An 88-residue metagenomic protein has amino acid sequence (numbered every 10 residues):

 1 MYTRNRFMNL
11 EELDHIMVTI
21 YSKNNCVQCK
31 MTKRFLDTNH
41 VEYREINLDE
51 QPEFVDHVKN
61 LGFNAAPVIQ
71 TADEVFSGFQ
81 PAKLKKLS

Functional and structural regions predicted by a protein language model:
T3-N39: Local sequence-structure signature of Cys/Sec-based thiol-disulfide redox active-site neighborhoods
D14, V55-K59, F79-Q80: Short secondary-structure transition/capping segments
E42-R44: Conserved beta-strand segments of alpha/beta enzyme cores
N47-N64: Thioredoxin-like thiol-disulfide oxidoreductase module
A66-S77: A short, hydrophobic beta-strand/beta-hairpin element that forms part of a small beta-sheet core
K85-S88: Short hydrophobic/aromatic patches at helix-to-coil boundaries
